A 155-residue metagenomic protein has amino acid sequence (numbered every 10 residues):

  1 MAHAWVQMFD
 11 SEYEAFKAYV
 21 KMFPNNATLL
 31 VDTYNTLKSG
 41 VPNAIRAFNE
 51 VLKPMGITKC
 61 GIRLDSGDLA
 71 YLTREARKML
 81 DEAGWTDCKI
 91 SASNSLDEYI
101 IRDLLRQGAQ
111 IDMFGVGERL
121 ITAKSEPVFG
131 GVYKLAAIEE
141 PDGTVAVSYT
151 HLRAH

Functional and structural regions predicted by a protein language model:
M1-A83, L96-I100, R106, L120 (+1 more regions): Buried, small/hydrophobic-residue-enriched core segments of structured protein domains
N26-L29, C60-G61, C88-I90, D112-M113 (+2 more regions): Structural motif
N49-E50, Q110, S125, L135: Alpha-helix boundary/interfacial micro-motifs
K78, L105-Q107, V128-V132: Short, surface-exposed amphipathic charged segments that create phosphate/polyanion-binding patches used for binding
E82-A92: Short beta-strand/loop segments at the ligand-binding rim of alpha/beta enzyme cores
D112-S125: Glycine-rich phosphate-binding active-site loops on the catalytic face of alpha/beta enzymes
K124-D142: C-terminal helical cap(s) of enzyme catalytic domains, especially alpha/beta-barrels
T150-H155: Conserved small/polar residues in nucleotide/adenosyl-binding loops
